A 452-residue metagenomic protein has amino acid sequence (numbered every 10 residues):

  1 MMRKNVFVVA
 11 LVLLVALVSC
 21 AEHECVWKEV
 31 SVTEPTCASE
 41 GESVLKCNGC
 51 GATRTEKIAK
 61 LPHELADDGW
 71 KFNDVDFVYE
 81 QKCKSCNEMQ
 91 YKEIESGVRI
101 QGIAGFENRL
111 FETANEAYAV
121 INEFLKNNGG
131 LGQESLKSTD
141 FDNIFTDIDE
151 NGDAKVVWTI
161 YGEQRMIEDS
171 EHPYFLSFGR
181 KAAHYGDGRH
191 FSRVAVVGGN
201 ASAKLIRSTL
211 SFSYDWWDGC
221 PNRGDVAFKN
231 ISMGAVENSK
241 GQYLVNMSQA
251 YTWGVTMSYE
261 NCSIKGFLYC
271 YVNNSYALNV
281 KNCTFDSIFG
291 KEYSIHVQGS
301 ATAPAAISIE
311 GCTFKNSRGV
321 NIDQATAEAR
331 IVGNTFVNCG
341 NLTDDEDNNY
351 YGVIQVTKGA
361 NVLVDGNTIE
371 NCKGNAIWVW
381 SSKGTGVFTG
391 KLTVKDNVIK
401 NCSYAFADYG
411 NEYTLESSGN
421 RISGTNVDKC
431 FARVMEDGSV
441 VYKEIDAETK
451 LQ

Functional and structural regions predicted by a protein language model:
M1-N5: Positively charged n-region of N-terminal signal peptides that target proteins for export
L17-S19: C-terminal motif of bacterial Sec signal peptides marking the signal peptidase cleavage site
E22-G97: Extracellular modular ligand-binding repeats in secreted and cell-surface proteins
S96-A117, N122-N127, S417-Q452: Extracellular/surface-exposed low-complexity segments
E112-N122, G129-V194, N200-S208, G266: N-terminal extracellular ligand-recognition/capping segment immediately after the signal peptide
E116, F141, E171-D187, I206-C220 (+8 more regions): Extracellular beta-strand/beta-solenoid scaffold signature
Y161, S177, A195-V197, A227 (+13 more regions): Extracellular beta-strand solenoid repeats
